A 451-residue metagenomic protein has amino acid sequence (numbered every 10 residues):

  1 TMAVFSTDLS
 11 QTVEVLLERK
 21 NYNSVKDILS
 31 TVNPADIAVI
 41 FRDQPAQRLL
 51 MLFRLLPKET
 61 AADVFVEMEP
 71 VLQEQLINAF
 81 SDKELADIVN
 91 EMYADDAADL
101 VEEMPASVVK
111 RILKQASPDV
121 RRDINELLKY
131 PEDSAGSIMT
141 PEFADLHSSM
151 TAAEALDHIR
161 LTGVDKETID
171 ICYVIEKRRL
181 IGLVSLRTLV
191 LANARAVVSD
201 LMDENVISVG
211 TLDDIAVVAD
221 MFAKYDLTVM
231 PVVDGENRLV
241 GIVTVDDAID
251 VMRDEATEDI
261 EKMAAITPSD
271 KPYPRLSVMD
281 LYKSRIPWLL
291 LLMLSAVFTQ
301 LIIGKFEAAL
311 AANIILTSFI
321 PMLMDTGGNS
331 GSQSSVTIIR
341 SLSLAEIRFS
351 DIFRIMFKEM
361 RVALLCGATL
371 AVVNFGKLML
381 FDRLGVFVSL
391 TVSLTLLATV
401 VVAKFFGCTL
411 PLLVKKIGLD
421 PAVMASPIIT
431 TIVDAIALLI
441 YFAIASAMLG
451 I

Functional and structural regions predicted by a protein language model:
M2-T267: Hydrophobic packing positions in regular secondary-structure scaffolds
E258-V402, T409-I432, I440-I451: Alpha-helical transmembrane segments and their membrane-interface boundaries that form or gate the permeation pathway
I436: Active-site His/Glu-centered metal-binding helix of metallohydrolases
